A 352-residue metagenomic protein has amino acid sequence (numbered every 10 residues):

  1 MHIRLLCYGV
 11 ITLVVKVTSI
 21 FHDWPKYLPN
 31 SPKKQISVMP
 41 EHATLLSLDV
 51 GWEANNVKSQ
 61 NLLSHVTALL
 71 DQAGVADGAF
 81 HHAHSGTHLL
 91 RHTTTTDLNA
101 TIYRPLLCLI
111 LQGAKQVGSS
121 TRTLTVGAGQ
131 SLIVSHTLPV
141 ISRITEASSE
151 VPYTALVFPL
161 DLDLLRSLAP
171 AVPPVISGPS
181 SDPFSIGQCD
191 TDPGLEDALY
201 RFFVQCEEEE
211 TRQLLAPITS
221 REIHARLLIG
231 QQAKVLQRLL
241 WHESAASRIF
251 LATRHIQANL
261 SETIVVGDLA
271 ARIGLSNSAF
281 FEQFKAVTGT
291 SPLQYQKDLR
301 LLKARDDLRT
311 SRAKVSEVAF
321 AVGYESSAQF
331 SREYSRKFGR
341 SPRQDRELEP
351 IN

Functional and structural regions predicted by a protein language model:
H2, D23, Y27-N30: Intrinsic-disorder-associated, low-complexity terminal segments enriched in Asp/Asn/His/Tyr and depleted of Lys/Arg
V10-P25, S37: N-terminal amphipathic/hydrophobic targeting modules at extreme N-termini, encompassing cleavable Sec/SRP-type signal
D23, A79-S177: N-terminal regulatory/effector-sensing and dimerization cores that precede helix-turn-helix DNA-binding domains
S31-A83, T96-D97, P179-P183, Q205: A short, N-terminal "cap"/entry segment at the start of jelly-roll beta-barrel domains of the cupin/DSBH fold
L48-N61, L165-E222, R226, A252-R254: Amphipathic alpha-helical segments enriched in hydrophobic/aromatic residues interleaved with Lys/Arg
E222, R226-Q232, L239-W241, Q257-N259 (+2 more regions): Basic/polar phosphate-binding segments, predominantly the helix-turn-helix DNA-binding elements of transcriptional
H255-N259, D306-T310: Short alpha-helical segment immediately N-terminal to, or the first helix within, an HTH/HTH-like DNA-binding domain
